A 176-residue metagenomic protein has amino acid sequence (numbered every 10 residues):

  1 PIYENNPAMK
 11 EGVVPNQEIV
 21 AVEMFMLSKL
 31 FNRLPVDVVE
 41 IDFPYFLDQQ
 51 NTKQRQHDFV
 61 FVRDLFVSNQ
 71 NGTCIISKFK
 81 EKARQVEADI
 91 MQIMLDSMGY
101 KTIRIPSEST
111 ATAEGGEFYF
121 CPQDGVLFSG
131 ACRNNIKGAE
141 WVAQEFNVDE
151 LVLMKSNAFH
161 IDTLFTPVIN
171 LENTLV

Functional and structural regions predicted by a protein language model:
P1-V176: The feature marks the mature, well-folded catalytic cores of soluble enzymes
